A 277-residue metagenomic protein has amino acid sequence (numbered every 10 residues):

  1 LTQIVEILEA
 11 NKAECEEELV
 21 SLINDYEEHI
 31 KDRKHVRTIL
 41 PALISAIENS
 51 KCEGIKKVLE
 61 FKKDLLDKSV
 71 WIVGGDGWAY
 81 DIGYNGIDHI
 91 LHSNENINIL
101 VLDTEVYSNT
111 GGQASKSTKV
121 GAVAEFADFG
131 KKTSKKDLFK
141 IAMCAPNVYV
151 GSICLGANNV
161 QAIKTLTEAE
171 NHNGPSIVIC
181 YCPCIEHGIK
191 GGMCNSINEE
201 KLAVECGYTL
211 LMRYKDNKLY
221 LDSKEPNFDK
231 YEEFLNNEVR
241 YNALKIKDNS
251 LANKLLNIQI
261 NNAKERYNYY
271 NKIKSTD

Functional and structural regions predicted by a protein language model:
L1-C15, E28, D32, D64-L66 (+2 more regions): Conserved thiamine diphosphate
L1-K51, Y267, K274: Low-complexity, highly charged intrinsically disordered N-terminal segments that act as targeting/localization
E48-Q113, G156-N173: Thiamine diphosphate
V101, S152-I153, I177-Y181: Short, conserved beta-strand edge motifs with alternating hydrophobic and charged residues
A114-K136, C194-R213: Acidic, Ser/Thr-rich peripheral helices and adjacent loops at domain boundaries
A162-K254, I258, Y270-K272: Glycine/aspartate-rich loop-and-adjacent alpha/beta segment that forms the canonical ThDP
I260-D277: Short, amphipathic C-terminal "tail helix"
